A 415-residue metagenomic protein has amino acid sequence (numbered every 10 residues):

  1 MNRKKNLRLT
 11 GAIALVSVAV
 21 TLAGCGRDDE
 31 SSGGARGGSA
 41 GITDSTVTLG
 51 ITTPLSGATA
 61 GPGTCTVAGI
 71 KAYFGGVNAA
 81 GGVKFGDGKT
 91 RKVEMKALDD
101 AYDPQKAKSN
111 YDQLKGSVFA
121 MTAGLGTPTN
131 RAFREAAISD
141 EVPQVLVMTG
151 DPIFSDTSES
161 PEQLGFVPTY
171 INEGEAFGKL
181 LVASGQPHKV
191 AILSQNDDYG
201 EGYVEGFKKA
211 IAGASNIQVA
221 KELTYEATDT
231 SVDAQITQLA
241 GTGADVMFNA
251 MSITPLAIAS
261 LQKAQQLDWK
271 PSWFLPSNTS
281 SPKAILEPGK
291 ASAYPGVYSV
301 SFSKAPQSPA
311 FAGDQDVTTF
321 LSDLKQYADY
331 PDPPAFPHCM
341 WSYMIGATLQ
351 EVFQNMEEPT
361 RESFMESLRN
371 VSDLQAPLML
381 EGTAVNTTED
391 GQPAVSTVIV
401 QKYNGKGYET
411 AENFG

Functional and structural regions predicted by a protein language model:
K5, S32-G37, G61-A68, V83-T157 (+3 more regions): Beta-alpha junction/loop-to-helix N-cap segments that form part of ligand/metal-binding clefts
T21-G24: C-terminal motif of bacterial Sec signal peptides marking the signal peptidase cleavage site
G26-D28: Bacterial signal peptide processing site
G34-S45, G50-Y73, L98-P104, G126 (+3 more regions): Extracytoplasmic "Venus flytrap"
Q105, V118-L223, F274-S299: Extracytoplasmic ligand/sensor domains, especially the bilobed periplasmic-binding protein
E205-G206, I253-A257, P306-V371: Extracellular/periplasmic ligand-binding modules, especially the Venus flytrap/periplasmic-binding
V232, M344-G415: Extracellular/periplasmic bilobal clamshell ligand-binding domains
A264-S342, E409: Extracellular/periplasmic periplasmic-binding protein-like sensory domains
